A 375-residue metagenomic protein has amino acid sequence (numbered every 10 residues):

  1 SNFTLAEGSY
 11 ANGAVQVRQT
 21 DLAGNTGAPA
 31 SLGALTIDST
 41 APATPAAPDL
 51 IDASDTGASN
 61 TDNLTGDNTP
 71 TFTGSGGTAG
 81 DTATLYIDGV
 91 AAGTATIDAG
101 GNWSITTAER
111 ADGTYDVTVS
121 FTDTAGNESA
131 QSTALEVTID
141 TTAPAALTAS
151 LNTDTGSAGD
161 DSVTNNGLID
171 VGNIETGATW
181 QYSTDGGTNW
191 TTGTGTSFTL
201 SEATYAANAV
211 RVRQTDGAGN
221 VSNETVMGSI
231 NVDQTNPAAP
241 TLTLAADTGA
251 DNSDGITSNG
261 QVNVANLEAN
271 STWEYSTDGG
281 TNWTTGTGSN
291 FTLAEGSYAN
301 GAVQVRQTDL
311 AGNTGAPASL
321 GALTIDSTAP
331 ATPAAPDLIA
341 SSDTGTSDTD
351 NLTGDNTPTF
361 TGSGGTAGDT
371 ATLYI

Functional and structural regions predicted by a protein language model:
F3-N12, T106-T114, T199-A207, F291-A302: Surface-exposed, short loops/turns at beta-strand junctions within beta-sandwich domains
V15, V117, V210, V303-V305: Hydrophobic beta-strand segments within extracellular beta-sandwich modules
G24, S31-D55, D123, Q131-D154 (+4 more regions): Flexible, low-complexity linkers/stalks enriched in Thr/Pro that connect modular domains
N68-F72, N165-I169, S258-V262, N356-F360: Structural beta-strand segments of beta-rich domains
G76-D81, N173-A178, N266-S271, G364-D369: Short proline/glycine-enriched turn/loop motifs at strand-loop junctions of beta-rich domains
G93-A99, T188-G195, T281-G288: Short beta-strand segments within Ig-like beta-sandwich modules, predominantly Fibronectin type-III
S183, S276-T277: Conserved Ser/Thr-centered positions that define the repeating blades of beta-propeller domains
